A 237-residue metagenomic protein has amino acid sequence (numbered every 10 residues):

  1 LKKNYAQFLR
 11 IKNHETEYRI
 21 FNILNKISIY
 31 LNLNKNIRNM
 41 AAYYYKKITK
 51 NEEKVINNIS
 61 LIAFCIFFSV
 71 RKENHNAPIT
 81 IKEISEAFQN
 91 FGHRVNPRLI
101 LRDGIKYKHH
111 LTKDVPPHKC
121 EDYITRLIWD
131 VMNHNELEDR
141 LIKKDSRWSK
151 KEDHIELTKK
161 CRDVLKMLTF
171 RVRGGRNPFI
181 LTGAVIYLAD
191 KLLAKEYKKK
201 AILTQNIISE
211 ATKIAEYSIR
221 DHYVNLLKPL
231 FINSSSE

Functional and structural regions predicted by a protein language model:
L1-E237: Non-catalytic, interaction-prone regions of core transcription and DNA-replication machinery
